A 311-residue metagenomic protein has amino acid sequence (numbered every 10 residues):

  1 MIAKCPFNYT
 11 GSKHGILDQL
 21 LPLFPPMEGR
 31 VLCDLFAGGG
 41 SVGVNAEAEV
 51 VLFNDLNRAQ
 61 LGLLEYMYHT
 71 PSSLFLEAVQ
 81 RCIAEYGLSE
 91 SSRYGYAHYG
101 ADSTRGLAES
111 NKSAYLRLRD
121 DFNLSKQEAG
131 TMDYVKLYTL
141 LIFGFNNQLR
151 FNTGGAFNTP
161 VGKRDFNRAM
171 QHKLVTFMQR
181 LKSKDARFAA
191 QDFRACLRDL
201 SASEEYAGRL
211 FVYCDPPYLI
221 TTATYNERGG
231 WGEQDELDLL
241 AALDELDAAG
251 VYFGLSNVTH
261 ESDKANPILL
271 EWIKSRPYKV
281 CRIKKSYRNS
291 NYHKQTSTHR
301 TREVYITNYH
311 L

Functional and structural regions predicted by a protein language model:
M1-F36, S41-V42, A46: S-adenosyl-L-methionine
L20, L32-A46, F53-R58, Y138-F145 (+5 more regions): Conserved proline-anchored active-site loop of SAM-dependent methyltransferases that bridges a beta-strand
E49-K184: Class I S-adenosyl-L-methionine-dependent methyltransferase module
T153-D165, Y218-D238: Mobile active-site "lid"/loop adjacent to the S-adenosyl-L-methionine
K173-R187, A241-G254: A structural motif corresponding to the C-terminal end of an alpha-helix and its immediate exit/capping segment
A190-C196: Conserved SAM/SAH-binding loop
L197-A207: Short amphipathic alpha-helix with an adjacent loop that forms part of the alpha/beta core around
L219, R228-L311: Long, positively charged, glycine-interspersed low-complexity recognition regions
